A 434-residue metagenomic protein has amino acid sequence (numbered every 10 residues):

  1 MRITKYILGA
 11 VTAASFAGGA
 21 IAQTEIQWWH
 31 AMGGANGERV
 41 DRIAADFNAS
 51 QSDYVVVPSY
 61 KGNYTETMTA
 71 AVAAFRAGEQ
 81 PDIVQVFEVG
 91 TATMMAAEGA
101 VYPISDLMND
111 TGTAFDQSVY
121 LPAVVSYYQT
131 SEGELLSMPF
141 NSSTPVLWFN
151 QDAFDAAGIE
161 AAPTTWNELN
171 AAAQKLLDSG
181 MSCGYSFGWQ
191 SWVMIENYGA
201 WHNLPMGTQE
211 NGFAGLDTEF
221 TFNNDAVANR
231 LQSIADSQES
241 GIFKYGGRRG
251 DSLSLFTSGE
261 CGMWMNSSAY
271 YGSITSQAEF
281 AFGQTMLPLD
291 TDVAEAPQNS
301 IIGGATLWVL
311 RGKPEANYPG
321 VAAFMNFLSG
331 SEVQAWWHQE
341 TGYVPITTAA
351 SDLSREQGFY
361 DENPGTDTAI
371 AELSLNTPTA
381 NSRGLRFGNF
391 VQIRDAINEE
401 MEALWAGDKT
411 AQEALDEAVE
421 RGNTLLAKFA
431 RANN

Functional and structural regions predicted by a protein language model:
R42, D46-Y120, D155-T164, G262-M263 (+3 more regions): Extracytoplasmic "Venus flytrap"/periplasmic binding protein-like
A49-S50, A77, A157, A228 (+5 more regions): Extracytoplasmic/periplasmic substrate-recognition and gating elements
A73, P81-D82, T113-D152, C183 (+2 more regions): A structural signal for short loop-to-beta-strand junctions that line the ligand-binding cleft of periplasmic/secreted
F87-T144, E196-Y198, G283-M286, T368-N376: Hinge/lid segment of periplasmic solute-binding proteins
S105-Y120, L204-N229, S276-Q277, L289-N299 (+3 more regions): Short, solvent-exposed loop/beta-turn-alpha elements that line the ligand-binding surface or hinge of extracytoplasmic
Q129-F140, P145, N170-E219, C261: Extracytoplasmic/periplasmic solute-binding protein
A173-K175, S179, G215-G246: Glycine-centered hinge/linker elements that transmit conformational signals in sensory and ligand-binding systems
G365-R421: C-terminal capping/gating helix-and-loop segments adjacent to ligand/active sites or protein-protein/ligand interfaces
